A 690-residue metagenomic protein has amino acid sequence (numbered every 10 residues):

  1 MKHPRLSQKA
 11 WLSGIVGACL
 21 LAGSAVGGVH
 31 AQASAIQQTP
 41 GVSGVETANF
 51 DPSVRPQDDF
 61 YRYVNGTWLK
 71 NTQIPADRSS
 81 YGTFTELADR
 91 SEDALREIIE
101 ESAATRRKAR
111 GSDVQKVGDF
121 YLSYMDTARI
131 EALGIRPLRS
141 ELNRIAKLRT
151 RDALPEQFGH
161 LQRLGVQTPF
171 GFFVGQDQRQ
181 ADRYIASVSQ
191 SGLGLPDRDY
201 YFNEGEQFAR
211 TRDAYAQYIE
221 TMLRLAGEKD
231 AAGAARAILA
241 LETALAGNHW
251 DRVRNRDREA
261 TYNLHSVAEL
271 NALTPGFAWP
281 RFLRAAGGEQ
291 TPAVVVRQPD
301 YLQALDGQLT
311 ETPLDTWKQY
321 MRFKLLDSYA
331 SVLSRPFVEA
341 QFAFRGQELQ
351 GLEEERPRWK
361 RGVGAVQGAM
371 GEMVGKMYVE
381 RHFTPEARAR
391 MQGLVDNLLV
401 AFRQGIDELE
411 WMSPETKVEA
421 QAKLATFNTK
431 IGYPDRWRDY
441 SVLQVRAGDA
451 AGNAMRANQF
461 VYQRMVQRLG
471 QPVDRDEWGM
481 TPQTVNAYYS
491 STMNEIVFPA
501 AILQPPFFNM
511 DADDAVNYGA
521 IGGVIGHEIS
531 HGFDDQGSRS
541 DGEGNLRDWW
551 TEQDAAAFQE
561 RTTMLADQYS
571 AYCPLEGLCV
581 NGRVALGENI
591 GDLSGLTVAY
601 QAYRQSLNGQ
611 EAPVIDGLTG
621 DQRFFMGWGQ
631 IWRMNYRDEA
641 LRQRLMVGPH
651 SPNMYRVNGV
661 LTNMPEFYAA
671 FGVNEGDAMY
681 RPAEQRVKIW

Functional and structural regions predicted by a protein language model:
K2-H30: Gram-negative bacterial Sec-dependent N-terminal signal peptides
S34-I36, L273-G276, V295, P299-L302 (+4 more regions): Intrinsically disordered, low-complexity linker/terminal regions across diverse proteins
I36-G41, D51-R129, L195: Active-site-surrounding "flap" and adjacent substrate/cofactor-binding loops of secreted or lumenal enzymes, prototyped
F50-K70, Y201, G205-R224, L586 (+1 more regions): Hydrophobic/aromatic-rich, well-ordered segments within soluble, folded domains that form packed cores
Y61-L69, D89-E92, R96-A104, M125-D126 (+16 more regions): Sec-exported extracytoplasmic/periplasmic mature domains
N71-P75, F172-G175, D197-D199, H249-D251 (+3 more regions): Short, solvent-exposed loop/turn and secondary-structure capping segments
R78-I99, A231-N248, N517-G523, D621-F624: Short secondary-structure subsegments characteristic of cysteine-rich extracellular domains
S102-N397: Noncatalytic, helix-rich "gating/capping" subdomain that lines the substrate-entry/channel surface of large enzyme
